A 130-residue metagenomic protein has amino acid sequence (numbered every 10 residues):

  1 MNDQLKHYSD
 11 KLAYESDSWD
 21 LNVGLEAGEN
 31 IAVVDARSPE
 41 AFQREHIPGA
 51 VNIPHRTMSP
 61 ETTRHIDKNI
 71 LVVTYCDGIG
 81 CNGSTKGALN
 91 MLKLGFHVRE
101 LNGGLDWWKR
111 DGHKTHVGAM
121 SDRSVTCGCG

Functional and structural regions predicted by a protein language model:
M1-V33, P39-R44, V117-G130: Flexible, polar/low-complexity N-terminal or interdomain linker segments that lie immediately upstream of folded
L21, D35, A50, M91: Terminal peptide-recognition signature
G28-V33, P48-G49, L71, F96-H97: Short active-site oxyanion
F42-P48, T63, W108: Short loop/helix-cap segments at secondary-structure boundaries that form the rim of catalytic
V51, K68-N69, T115-A119: Short, hinge-like loop/turn segments at secondary-structure boundaries
I53-E61: Glycine-rich, highly charged phosphate/nucleotide-binding loops
M58-S59, W107-W108, S124-V125: Short secondary-structure capping/turn micro-motifs that flank functional sites
T63-K109: Catalytic cysteine-centered active loop of the rhodanese-like fold, especially the PTP/DSP P-loop
